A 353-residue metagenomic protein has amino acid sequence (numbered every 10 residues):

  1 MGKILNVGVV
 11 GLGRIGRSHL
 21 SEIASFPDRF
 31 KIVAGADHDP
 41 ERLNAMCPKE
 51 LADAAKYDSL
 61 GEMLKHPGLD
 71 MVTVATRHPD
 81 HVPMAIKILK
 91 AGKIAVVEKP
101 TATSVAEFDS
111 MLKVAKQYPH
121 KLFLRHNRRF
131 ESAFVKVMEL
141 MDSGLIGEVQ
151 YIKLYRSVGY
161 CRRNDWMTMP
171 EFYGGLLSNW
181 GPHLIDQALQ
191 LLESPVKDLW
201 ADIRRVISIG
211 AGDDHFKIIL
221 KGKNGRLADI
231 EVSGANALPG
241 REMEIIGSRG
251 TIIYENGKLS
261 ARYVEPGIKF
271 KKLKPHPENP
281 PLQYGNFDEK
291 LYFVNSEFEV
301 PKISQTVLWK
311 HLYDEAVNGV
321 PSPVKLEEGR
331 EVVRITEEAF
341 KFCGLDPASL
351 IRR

Functional and structural regions predicted by a protein language model:
M1-L51: N-terminal Rossmann-like dinucleotide-binding module
H19, A54-V114: Beta-loop-alpha module in the N-terminal Rossmann-like domain of NAD(P)-dependent dehydrogenases, especially those
V97-E98, L122-L124, Y254: Hydrophobic residues in well-ordered beta-strands that form the structural core
S110-N127, E148-I152: Rossmann-fold dehydrogenase core element
H120, G147-Y151, K341-R353: C-terminal capping/lid region of NAD(P)-dependent oxidoreductase domains
N127, R249-P323, E327, A348-R353: C-terminal glycine/acidic-rich active-site capping loop/insertion
R128-I209: Predominantly a Rossmann-like dinucleotide-binding segment in NAD(P)-dependent oxidoreductases
N179, D186-P266, T306-V320, E337-A339 (+1 more regions): Contiguous beta-strand/loop segments that form the cofactor/metal-binding neighborhood of enzyme cores
